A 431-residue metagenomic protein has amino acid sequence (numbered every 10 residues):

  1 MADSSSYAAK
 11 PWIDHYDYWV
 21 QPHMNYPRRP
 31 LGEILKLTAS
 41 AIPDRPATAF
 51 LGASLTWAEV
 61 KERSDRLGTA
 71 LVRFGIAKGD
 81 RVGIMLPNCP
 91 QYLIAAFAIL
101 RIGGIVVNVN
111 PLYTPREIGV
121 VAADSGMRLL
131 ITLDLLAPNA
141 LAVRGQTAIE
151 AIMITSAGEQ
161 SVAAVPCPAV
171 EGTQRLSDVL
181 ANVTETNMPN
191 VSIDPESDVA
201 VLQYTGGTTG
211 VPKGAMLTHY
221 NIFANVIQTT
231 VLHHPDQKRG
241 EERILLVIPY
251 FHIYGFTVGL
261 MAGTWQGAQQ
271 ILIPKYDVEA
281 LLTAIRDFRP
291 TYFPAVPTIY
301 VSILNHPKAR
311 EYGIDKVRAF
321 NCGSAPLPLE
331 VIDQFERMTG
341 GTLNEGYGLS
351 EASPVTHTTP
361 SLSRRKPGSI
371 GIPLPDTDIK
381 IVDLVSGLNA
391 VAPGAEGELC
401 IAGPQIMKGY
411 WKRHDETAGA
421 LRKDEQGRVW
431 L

Functional and structural regions predicted by a protein language model:
I13, G52, N139-E196: ANL superfamily adenylate-forming
H23-R28, K36, D44-C89, L93-F97 (+1 more regions): Conserved AMP-binding/adenylate-forming core of the ANL superfamily
R29, F74, M85, A392-G394 (+1 more regions): Conserved ATP-binding/catalytic segment of the ANL
T38, T48, V60, S64-L67 (+12 more regions): Adenylate-forming
L71-I76, T186-S197, L202-L245, Q266-A268 (+1 more regions): Conserved adenylate-forming
R81, P87-V107, P111-P115, A123-L129 (+4 more regions): A short helix-loop-beta submotif of the ANL/AMP-binding
F223-R243, F251-T291, H306: Conserved AMP-binding/adenylation subdomain of ANL enzymes
P290-A295, L304-R365, D378: Gly/Ser/Thr-rich phosphate-binding loop
